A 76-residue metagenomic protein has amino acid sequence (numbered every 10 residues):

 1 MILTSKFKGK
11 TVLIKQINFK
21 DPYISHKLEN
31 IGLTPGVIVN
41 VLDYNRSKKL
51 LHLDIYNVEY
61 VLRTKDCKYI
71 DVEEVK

Functional and structural regions predicted by a protein language model:
M1-I2: Absolute protein N-terminus
Y23-K27: Short alpha-helix capping/helix-loop boundary micro-motifs
G32, D43: Conserved functional loop/turn residues at catalytic and ligand-binding sites
L51-K76: C-terminal structural segments of small proteins and small subunits
